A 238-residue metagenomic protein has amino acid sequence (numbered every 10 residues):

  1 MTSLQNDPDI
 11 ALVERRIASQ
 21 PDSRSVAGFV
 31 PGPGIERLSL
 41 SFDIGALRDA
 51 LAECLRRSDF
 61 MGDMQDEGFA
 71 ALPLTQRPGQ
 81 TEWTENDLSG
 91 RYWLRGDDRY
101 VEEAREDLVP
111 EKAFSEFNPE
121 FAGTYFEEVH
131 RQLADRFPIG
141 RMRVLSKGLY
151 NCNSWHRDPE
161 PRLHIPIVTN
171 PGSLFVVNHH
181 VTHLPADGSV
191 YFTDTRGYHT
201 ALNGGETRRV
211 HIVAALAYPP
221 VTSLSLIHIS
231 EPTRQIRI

Functional and structural regions predicted by a protein language model:
M1-W155, S230: Fe(II)/2-oxoglutarate oxygenase catalytic core
I35-R37, E160-R162, H211: Intrinsic-disorder/low-complexity, polar/charged segments enriched in Ser/Thr/Lys/Arg/Asp/Glu/Gln
F137-I139, D158-R162, N170: Short connector loops at helix/strand junctions that flank enzyme active sites, especially segments positioning acidic
N153-W155, S173-F175, L184, T193-G205: Short beta-strand His + acidic residue motifs that chelate non-heme Fe in jelly-roll/DSBH and cupin folds
L163-P166, V190-F192, T207-S223: A short hydrophobic beta-strand segment most commonly corresponding to one strand of the jelly-roll/cupin
P166-A186: A short beta-strand-loop-beta hairpin characteristic of the jelly-roll/cupin
D187-F192, I229: Conserved active-site tyrosine of GNAT-family acetyltransferases
I227-I238: Single conserved hydrophobic/aromatic residue that forms the stacking wall/gate of nucleotide- or nucleobase-binding
